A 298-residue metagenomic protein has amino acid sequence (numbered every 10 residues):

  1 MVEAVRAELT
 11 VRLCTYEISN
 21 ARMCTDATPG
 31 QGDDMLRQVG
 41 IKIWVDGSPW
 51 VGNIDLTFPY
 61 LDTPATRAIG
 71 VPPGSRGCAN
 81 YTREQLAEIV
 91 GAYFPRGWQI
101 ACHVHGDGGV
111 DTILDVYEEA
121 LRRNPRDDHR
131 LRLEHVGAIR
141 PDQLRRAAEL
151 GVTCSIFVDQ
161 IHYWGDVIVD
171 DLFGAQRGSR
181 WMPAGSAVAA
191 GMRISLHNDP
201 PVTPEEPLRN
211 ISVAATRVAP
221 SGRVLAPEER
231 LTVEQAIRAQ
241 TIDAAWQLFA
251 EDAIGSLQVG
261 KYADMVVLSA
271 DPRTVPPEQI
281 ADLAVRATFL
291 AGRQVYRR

Functional and structural regions predicted by a protein language model:
M1-D107, R146-T153, V158-D159, I211-V213: Metal-coordinating catalytic core of metallo-dependent amide/deamination hydrolases
G91-A101, G108-L131, H135-V136, P141-T274 (+3 more regions): His/Asp/Glu-enriched, well-ordered alpha-helical/loop segment that forms or immediately abuts the divalent-metal
